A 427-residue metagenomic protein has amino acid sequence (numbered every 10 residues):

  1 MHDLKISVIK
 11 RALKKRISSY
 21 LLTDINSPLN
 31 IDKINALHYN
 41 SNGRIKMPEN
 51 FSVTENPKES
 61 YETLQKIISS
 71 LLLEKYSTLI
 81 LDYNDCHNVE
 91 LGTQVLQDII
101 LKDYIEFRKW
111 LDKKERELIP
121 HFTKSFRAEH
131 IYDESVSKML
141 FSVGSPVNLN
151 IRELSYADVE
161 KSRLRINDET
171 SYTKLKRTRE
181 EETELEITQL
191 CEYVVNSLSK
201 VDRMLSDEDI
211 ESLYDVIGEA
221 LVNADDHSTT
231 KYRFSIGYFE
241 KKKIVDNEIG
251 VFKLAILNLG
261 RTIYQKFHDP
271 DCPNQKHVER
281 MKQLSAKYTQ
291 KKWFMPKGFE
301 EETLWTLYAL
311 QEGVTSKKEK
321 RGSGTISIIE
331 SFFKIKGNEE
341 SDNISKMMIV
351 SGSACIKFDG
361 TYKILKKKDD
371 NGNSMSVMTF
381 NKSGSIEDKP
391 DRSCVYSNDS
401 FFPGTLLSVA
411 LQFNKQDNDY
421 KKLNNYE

Functional and structural regions predicted by a protein language model:
H2-G43, Q265-E427: Flexible, glycine-/charge-rich segments associated with ATP-binding catalytic modules
H2-L149, F358, E387-E427: N-terminal assembly/transducer modules of large multi-domain enzymes, emphasizing dimerization/partner-binding
S69-E74, D103-I119, K200-M204, K241-D246 (+1 more regions): Alpha-helix termini
K138-I187: Internal, well-ordered alpha/beta segment that forms a basic, Gly-enriched binding/recognition surface
E181-E208: Intrinsically disordered, low-complexity linker/loop segments enriched in Gly/Pro and charged/polar residues
D207-V245, S323-I335: Conserved ATP-binding N-box helix of the HATPase_c
L221-Q275, D391-Y396: ATP-lid-like helix-loop hinge signature
